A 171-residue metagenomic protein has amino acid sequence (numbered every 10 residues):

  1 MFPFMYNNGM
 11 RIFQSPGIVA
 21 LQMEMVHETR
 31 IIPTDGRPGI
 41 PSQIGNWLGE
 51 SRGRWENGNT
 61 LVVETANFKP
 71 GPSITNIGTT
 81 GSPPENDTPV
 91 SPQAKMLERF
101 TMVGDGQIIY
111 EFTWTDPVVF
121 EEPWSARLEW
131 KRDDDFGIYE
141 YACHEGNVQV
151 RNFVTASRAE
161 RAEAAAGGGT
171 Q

Functional and structural regions predicted by a protein language model:
M1-Q171: PEST-like low-complexity, intrinsically disordered acidic/proline/serine-rich tracts that flank trafficking/processing
